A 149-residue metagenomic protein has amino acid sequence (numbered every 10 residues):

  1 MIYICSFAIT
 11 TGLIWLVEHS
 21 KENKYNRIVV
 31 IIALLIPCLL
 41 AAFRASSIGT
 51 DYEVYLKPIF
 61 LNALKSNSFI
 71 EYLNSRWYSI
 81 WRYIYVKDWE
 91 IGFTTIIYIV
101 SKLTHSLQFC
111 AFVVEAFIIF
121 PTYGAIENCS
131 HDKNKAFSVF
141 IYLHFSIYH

Functional and structural regions predicted by a protein language model:
M1-P37: Start-transfer (signal-anchor) and selected internal transmembrane alpha helices of multi-pass inner/ER membrane
N26, S130-F137: Membrane-helix interface segments
L39, F43, F109-A116: Hydrophobic alpha-helical transmembrane segments of multi-pass membrane proteins
A42-L56: Helix-to-loop transition at the C-terminal end of transmembrane segments
S47-I48, L103, S146-H149: Membrane-interface helix caps and helix-loop-helix hairpins in membrane proteins
E53-L61, F69-H105: Short hydrophobic/aromatic helix or loop-helix immediately within or flanking a transmembrane segment in polytopic
V113-S130: Transmembrane-helix motifs of polytopic, lipid-linked glycan transferases
N134-H149: Membrane-embedded helix bundles of polyisoprenyl
